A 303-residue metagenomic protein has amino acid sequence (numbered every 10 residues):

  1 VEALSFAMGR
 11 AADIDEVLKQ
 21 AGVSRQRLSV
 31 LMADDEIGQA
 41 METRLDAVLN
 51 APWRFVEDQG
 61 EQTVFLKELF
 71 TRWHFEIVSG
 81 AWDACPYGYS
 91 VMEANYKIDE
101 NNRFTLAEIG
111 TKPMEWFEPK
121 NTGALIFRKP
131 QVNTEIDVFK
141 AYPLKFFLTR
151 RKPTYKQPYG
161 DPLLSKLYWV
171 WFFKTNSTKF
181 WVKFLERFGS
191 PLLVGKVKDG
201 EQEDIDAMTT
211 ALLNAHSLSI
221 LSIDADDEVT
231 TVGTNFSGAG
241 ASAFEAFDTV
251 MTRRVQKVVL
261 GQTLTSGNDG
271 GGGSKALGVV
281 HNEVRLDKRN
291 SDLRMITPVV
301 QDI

Functional and structural regions predicted by a protein language model:
E2-M32, E36, A51, E57-D226: Structured, contiguous alpha/beta core segments that scaffold functional sites
L28, T134, S291-D292, I303: Proteins with a high burden of low-complexity, intrinsically disordered sequence enriched in S/T/G/P/A and R, requiring
R44-L45: Binding/recognition "hotspot" determinant
M92, V300-I303: Short, intrinsically disordered, charge-balanced linker/junction segments flanking boundaries in proteins
V197-K198, S222-Q301: Surface-exposed loop-to-helix/strand elements on domain peripheries
